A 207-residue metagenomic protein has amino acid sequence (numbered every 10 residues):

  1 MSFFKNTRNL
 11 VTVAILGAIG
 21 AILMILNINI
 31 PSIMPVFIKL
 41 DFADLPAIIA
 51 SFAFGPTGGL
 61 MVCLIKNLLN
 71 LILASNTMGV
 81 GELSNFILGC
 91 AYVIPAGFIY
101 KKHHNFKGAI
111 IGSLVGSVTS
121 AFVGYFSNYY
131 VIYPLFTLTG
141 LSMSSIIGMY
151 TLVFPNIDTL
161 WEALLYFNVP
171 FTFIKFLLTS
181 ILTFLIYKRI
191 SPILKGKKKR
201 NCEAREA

Functional and structural regions predicted by a protein language model:
M1-A207: Loop-helix junctions at membrane interfaces
